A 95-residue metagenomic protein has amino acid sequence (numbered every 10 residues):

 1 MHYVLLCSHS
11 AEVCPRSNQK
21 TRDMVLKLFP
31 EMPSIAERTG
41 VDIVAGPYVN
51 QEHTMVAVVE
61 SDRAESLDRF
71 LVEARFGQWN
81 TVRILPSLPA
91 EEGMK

Functional and structural regions predicted by a protein language model:
M1-H53, D62-S66, S87-K95: Short S/T/G/P-rich N-terminal loop/turn motif that feeds into the first structured element of a domain
G40, R75-Q78: Glycine-centered loop/turn motif at secondary-structure junctions
A57-V59: Conserved RNP beta-strands of RNA recognition motif
S66-R75: Short amphipathic alpha-helices in soluble, non-transmembrane regions that often serve as interface/regulatory elements
G77-P89: Conserved short beta-strand edge segments in small beta-sheet-based binding/regulatory domains
